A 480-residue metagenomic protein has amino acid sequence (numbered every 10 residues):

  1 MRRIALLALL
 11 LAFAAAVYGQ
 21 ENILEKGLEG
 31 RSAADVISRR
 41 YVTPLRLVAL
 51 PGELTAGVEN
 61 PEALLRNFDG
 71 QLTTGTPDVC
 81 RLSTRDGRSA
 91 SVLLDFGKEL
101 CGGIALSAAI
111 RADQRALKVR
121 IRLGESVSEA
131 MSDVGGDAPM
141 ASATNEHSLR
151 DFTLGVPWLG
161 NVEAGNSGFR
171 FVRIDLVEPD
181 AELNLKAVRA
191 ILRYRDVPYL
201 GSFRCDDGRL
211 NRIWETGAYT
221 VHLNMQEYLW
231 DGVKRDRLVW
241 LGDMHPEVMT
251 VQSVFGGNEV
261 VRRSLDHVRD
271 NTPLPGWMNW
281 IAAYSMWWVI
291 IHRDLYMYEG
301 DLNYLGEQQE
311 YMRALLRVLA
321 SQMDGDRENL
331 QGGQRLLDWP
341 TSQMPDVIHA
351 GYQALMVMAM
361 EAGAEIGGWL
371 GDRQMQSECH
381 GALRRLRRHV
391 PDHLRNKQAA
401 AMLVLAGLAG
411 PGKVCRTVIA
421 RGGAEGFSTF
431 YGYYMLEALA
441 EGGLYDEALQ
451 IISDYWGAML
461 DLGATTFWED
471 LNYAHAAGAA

Functional and structural regions predicted by a protein language model:
A5-A14: Bacterial N-terminal signal peptides
A15-G19: Sec/Tat signal peptide C-region and signal peptidase I cleavage site
Q20-E227, D243, E259-V261, N303 (+1 more regions): Extracellular/oxidizing-compartment recognition motifs
Q226-D231, M375: Surface-exposed patches in mature extracellular/periplasmic domains of secreted proteins
W240-P246, T250-A480: Active-site core of glycosidic bond-cleaving carbohydrate-active enzymes
